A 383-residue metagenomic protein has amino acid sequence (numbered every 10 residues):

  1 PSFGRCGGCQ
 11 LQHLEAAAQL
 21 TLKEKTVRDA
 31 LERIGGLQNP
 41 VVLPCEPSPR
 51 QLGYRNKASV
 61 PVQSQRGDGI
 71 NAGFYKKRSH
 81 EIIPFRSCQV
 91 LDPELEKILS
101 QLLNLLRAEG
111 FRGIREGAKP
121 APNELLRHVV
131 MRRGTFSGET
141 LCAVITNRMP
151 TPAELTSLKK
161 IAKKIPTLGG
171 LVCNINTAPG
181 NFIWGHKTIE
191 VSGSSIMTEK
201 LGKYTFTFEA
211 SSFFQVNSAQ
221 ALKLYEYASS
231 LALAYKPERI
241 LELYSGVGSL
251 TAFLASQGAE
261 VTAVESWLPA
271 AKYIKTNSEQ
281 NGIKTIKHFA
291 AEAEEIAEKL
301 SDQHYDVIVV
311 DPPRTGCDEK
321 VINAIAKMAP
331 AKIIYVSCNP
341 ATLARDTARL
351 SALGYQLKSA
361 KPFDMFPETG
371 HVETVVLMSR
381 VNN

Functional and structural regions predicted by a protein language model:
P1, H80-E81, V381-N383: Flexible, glycine-/basic-rich loop-and-beta segments that form/coincide with the SAM-dependent methyltransferase
G4-R115, F136, T151: Extended interfacial segments that mediate partner engagement and assembly in macromolecular machines
Q12, P61-Q63, R132, I145-N147 (+1 more regions): Solvent-exposed residues in well-ordered beta-strands and their adjoining turns, especially edge/terminal strands
L43-Q51, E116-P120, R127-R132, P362-M365: Short, solvent-exposed loop/turn elements at beta->coil junctions and helix N-caps that rim active or binding pockets
P49-L52, V62-Q65, P120-A121, R133-G134 (+3 more regions): Replace "in large, NTP-powered and nucleic-acid-processing enzymes" with "in large, NTP-powered factors and other
N56, G138-T140, P237-E238: Nucleotide donor/acceptor-binding cores
M131, S137-N147, T205-E209: Short, aliphatic-rich beta-strand segments
P150-N383: Rossmann-like S-adenosyl-L-methionine
